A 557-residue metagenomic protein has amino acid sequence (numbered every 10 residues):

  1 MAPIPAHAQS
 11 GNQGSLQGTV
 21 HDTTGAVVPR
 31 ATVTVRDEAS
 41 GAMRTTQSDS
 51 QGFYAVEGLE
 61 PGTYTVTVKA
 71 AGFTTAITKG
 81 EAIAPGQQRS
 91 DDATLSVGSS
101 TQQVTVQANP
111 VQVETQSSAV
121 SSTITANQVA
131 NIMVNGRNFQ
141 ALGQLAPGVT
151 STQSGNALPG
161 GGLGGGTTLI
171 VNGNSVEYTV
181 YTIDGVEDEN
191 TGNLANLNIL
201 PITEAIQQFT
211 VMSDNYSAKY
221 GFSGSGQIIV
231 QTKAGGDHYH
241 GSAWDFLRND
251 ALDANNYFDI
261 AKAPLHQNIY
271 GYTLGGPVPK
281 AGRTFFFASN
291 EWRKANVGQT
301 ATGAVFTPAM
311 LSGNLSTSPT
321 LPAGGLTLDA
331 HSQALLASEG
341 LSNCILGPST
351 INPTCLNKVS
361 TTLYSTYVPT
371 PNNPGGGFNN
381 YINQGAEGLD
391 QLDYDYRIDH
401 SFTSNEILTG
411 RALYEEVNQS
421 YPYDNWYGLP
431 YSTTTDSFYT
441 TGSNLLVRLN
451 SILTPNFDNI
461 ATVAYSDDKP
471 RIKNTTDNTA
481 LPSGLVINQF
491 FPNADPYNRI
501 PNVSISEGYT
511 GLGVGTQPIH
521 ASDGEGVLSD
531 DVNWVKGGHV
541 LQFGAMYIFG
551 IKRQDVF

Functional and structural regions predicted by a protein language model:
A2-T125, E187, I202-E204: Periplasm-facing N-terminal accessory domains of Gram-negative outer-membrane beta-barrel systems
N12, V27, E60-G62, P85-R89 (+7 more regions): Residue-level preference for beta-strand/loop junctions
Q102, V111-I170, S175-V180, G185-A218 (+6 more regions): Acidic, glycine-rich flexible loop segments
S443-L445: Domain-scale activation on soluble regions of proteins
G511-V514: Membrane-interface helix/loop caps of multi-pass membrane proteins
D531: Glycine-rich, aromatic-lined ligand/substrate-binding cores of catalytic and carbohydrate-binding domains
F543-F557: Carboxylate/His-rich catalytic cores and anion/metal-binding grooves
